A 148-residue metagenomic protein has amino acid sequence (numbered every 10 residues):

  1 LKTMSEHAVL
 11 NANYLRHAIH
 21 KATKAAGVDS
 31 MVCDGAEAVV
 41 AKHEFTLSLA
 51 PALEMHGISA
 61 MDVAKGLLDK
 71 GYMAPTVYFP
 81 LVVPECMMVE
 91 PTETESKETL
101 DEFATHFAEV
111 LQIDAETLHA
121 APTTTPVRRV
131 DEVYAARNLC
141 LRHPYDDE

Functional and structural regions predicted by a protein language model:
K2-E148: Non-catalytic terminal extensions of PLP-dependent enzymes
